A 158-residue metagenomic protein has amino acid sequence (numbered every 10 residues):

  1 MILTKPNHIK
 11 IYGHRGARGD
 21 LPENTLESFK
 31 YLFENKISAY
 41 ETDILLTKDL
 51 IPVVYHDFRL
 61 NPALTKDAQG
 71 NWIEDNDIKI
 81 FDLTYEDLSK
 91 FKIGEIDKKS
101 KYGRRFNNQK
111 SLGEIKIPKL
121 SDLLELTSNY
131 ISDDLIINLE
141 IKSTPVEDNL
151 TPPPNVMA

Functional and structural regions predicted by a protein language model:
M1-A158: Phosphate-group recognition and catalysis centered on beta-loop-alpha active-site segments
